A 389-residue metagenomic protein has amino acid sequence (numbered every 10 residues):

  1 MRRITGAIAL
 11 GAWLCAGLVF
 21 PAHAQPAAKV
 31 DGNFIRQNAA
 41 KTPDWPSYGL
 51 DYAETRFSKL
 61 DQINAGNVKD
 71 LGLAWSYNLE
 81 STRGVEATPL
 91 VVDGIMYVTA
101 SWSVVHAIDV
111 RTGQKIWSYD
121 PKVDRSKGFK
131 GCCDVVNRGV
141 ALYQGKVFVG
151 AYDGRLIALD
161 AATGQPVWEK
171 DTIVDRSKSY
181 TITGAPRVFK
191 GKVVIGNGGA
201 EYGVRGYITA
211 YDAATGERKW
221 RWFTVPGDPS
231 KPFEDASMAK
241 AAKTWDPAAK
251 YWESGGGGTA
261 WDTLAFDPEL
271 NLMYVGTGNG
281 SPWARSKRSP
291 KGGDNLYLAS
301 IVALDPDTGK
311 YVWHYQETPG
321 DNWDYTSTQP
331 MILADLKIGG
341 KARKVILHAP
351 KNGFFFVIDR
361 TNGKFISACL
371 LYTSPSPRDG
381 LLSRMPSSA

Functional and structural regions predicted by a protein language model:
D31-L73, F233-M238: Blade/loop signatures of beta-propeller domains
W45-G49, G84-V104, F129-R155, T181-Y202 (+3 more regions): Repeat-blade elements of multi-bladed beta-propeller folds
L73-S76, Q165-R176, R218-W220, T224 (+3 more regions): Blade-edge beta-strand/turn elements of extracellular beta-propeller and related beta-sheet repeat scaffolds
V110-T112, A161-T163, A213-A214, P306-D307 (+1 more regions): Short loop/turn segments that connect beta-strands within beta-propeller blades
K127, G131-R138, Y152-E201, R205-Y207 (+2 more regions): Asp-box/WD-like beta-propeller blade repeats and closely related beta-sheet repeat scaffolds
Y207-T215, Y297-P306: Beta-propeller blade signature
Y372-D379: Conserved small/polar residues in nucleotide/adenosyl-binding loops
